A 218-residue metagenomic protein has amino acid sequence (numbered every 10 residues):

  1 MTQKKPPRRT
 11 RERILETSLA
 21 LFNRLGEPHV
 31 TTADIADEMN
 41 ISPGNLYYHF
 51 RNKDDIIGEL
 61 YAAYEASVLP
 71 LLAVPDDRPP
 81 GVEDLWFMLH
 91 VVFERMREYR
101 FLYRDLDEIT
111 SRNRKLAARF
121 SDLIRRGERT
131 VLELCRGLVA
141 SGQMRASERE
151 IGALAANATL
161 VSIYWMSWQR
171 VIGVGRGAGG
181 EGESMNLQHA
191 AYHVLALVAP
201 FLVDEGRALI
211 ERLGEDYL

Functional and structural regions predicted by a protein language model:
K4, S167-L218: C-terminal peripheral helix-coil segments that are non-catalytic and often amphipathic
T10, I14-T17, L154: N-terminal positioning helix adjacent to the helix-turn-helix/winged-helix DNA-binding module
R13, L21-D55, E59: Helix-turn-helix
I14-F22, V68, V92: Short hydrophobic clusters on alpha-helical segments that form packing/core surfaces in small helical domains
L60-L85, R104: Amphipathic alpha-helical linker/stalk segments
A73-E98, A118, A155: Hydrophobic alpha-helical connector segments
M96-A118, L132-R136: Amphipathic alpha-helical segments used for helix-helix packing
K115-S141, G152-S167, M185-P200: Amphipathic alpha-helical packing segments from all-alpha helical-bundle domains
